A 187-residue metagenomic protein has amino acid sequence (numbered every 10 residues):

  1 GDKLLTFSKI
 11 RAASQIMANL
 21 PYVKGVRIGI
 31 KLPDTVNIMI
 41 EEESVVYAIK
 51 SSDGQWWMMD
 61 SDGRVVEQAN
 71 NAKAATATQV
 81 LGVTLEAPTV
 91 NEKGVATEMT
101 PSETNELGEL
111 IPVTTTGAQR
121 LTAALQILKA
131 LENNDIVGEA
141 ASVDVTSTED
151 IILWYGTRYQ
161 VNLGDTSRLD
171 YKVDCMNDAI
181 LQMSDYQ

Functional and structural regions predicted by a protein language model:
D2, R11-A18, K24-Q187: Charged, solvent-exposed interaction patches on well-folded alpha/beta domains that mediate macromolecular contacts
